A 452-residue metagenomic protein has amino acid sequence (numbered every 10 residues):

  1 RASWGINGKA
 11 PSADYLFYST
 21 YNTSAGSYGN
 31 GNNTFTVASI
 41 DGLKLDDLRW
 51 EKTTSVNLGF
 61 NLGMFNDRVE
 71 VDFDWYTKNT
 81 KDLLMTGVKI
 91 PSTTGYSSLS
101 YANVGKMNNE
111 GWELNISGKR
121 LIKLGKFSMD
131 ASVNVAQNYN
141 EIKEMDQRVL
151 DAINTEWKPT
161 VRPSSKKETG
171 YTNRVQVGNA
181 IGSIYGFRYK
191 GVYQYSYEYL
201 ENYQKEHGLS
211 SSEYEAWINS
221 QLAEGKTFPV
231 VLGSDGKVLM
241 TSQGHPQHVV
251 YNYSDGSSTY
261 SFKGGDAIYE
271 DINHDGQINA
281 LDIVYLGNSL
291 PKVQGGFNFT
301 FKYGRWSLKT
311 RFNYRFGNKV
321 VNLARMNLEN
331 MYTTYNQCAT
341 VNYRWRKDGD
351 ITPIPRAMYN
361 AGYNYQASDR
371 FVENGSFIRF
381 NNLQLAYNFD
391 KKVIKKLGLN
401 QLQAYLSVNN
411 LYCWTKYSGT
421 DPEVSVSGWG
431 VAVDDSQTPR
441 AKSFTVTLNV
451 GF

Functional and structural regions predicted by a protein language model:
R1-V175, A367-F452: Extracellular/periplasmic, surface-exposed regions of secreted and cell-surface proteins
Y15, K309-F312: Beta-strand acidic-aromatic groove motif in beta-rich domains, primarily in extracellular
A38-I40, D275-A280, N360-S368: Short glycine/proline-rich turn/loop motifs
V71, W75-E110, A136, D146 (+3 more regions): Small-side-chain secondary-structure face that scaffolds active or pore-lining regions
Y101-V104, N108, E156-S165, G178-I181 (+3 more regions): C-terminal extracellular loops and terminal segments of Gram-negative outer membrane beta-barrel proteins
A102, L121-Y285, N409: Conserved small-residue
S211, K237-E270, R315-V408: Extracytoplasmic gating/loop element in the C-terminal half of outer-membrane beta-barrel translocons and assembly
